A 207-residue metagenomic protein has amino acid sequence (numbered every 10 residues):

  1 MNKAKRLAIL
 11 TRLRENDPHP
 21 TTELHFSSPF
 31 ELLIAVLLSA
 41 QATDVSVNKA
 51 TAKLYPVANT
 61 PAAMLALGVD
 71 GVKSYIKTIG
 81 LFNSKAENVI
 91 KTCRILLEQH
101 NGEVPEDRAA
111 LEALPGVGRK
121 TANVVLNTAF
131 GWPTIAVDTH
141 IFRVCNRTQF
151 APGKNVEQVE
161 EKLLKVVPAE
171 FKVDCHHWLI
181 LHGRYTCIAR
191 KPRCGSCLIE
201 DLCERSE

Functional and structural regions predicted by a protein language model:
N2-E207: Catalytic cores of DNA base-excision repair glycosylases
